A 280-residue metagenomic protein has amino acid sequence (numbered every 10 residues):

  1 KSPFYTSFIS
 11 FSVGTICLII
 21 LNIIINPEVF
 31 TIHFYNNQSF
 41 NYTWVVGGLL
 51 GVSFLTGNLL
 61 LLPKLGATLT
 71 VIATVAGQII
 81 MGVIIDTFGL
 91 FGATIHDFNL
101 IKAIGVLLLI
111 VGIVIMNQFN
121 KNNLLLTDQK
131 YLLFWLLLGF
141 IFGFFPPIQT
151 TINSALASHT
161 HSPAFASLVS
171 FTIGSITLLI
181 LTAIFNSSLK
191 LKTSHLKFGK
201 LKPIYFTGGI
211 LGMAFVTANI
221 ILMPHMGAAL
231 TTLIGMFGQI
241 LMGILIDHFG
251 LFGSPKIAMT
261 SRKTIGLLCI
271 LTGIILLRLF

Functional and structural regions predicted by a protein language model:
K1-F4, G57, V83, L100-I101 (+5 more regions): Glycine-/small-residue-enriched transmembrane alpha-helix faces in small-molecule transporters and effluxers
P3-S10, L59-V83, V169, T207-I246 (+1 more regions): Helix-helix packing/entry segments at the starts of transmembrane helices
F4, T15-T43, L65, T94-L100 (+6 more regions): Membrane-interface interhelical linkers
I16, L49, A76, I80 (+8 more regions): Hydrophobic/aromatic residues within the transmembrane alpha-helices of Major Facilitator Superfamily
L18-N26, V83-A93, G143-I152, L211-M223 (+1 more regions): Hydrophobic alpha-helical transmembrane segments in multi-pass integral membrane proteins
Y35-L50, L100-V111, W135-F140, F165-I176 (+1 more regions): Structural signature of hydrophobic alpha-helical transmembrane segments
Y42-L65, F145, L181, K190-M226: Hydrophobic alpha-helical transmembrane segments of multi-pass membrane transport proteins, especially secondary
L90-I115, H225, F249-G273: Loop-to-transmembrane alpha-helix entry segments
